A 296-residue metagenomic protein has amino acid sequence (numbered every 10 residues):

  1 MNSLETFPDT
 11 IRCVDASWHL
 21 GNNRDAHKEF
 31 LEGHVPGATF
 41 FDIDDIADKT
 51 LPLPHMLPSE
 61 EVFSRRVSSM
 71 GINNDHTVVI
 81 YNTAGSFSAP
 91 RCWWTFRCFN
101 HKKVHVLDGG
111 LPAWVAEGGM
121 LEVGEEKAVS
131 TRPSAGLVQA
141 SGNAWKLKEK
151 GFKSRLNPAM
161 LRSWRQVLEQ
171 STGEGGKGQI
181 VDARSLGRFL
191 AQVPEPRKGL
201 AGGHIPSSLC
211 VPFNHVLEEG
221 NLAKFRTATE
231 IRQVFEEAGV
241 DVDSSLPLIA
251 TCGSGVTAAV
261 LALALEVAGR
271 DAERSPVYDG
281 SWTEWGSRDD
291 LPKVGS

Functional and structural regions predicted by a protein language model:
M1-S296: Cytosolic catalytic domains that perform sulfur/thiol-centered chemistry
